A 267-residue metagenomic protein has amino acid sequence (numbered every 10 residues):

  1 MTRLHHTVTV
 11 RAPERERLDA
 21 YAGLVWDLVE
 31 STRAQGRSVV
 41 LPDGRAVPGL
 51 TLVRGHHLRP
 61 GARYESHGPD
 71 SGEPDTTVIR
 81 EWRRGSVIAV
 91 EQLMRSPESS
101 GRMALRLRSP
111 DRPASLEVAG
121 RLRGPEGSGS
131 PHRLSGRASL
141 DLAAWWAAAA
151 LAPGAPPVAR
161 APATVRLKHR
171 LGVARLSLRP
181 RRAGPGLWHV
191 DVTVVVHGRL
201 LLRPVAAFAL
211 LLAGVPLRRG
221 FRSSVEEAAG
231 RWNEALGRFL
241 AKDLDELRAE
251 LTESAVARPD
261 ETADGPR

Functional and structural regions predicted by a protein language model:
M1-R11, E250-R267: Actinobacteria-biased recognition of intrinsically disordered, low-complexity terminal regions
M1-R133: Hydrophobic ligand-binding cavity/cleft-lining segments
T2-A12, A138-L140, V165, V196: Generic detection of short hydrophobic beta-strand segments and adjacent strand-loop junctions
D19, H57, A138-S139, V225: Intrinsically disordered, low-complexity regions enriched in Ser/Pro/Gly/Gln/His and often acidic
P60-R63, A161-P162, G172-R179: Short structured motifs
R95-A147, L167-V215: Beta-strand/loop substructures that line and gate deep hydrophobic ligand-binding cavities in soluble
A148-L151, A206-D260: A conserved amphipathic terminal alpha-helix motif
G154-L167: N-proximal, solvent-exposed amphipathic alpha-helical segments enriched in charged/polar residues
